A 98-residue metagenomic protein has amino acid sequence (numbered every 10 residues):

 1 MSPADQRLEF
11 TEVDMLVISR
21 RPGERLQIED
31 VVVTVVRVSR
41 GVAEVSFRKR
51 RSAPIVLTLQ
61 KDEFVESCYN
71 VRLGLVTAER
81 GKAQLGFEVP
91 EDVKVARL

Functional and structural regions predicted by a protein language model:
S2-L98: Compact, glycine-rich, soluble single-domain proteins
